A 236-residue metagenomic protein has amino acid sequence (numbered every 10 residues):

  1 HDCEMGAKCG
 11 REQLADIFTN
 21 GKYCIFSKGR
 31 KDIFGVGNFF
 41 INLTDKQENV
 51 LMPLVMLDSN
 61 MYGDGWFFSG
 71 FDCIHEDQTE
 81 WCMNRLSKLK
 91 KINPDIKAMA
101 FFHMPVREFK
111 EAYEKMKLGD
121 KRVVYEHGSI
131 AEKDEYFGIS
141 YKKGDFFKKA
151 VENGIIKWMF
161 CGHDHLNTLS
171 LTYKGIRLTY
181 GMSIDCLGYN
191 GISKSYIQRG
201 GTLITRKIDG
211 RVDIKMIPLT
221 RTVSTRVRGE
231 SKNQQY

Functional and structural regions predicted by a protein language model:
H1-E4, N60, P105-V106, I156 (+2 more regions): Catalytic metal-binding/acid-base residues of hydrolase active sites
H1-N93, C186, G201-T205: Extended active-site neighborhood of metal-dependent phosphoesterases/phosphodiesterases
G6-R11, K110-K115, I192, V227-G229: Short aromatic-enriched loop/helix-cap "lid" or pocket-rim segments at secondary-structure transitions that line
E12-C24, K117-D120, T168-M182: Short, electropositive alpha-helical surface patch
D32-F34, G162-H163, Y196-I197: Short solvent-exposed loop/turn micro-motifs enriched in small/polar/acidic residues
F40-E48, D145-N153, H165-Y236: Binuclear metal-dependent phosphoesterase catalytic core
P53-V55, F68-D164: His/acidic metal-ligating clusters that form di-metal
G63-W66, F109-E111, L187-Y189, T225: Short, solvent-exposed loop/turn elements at domain surfaces
